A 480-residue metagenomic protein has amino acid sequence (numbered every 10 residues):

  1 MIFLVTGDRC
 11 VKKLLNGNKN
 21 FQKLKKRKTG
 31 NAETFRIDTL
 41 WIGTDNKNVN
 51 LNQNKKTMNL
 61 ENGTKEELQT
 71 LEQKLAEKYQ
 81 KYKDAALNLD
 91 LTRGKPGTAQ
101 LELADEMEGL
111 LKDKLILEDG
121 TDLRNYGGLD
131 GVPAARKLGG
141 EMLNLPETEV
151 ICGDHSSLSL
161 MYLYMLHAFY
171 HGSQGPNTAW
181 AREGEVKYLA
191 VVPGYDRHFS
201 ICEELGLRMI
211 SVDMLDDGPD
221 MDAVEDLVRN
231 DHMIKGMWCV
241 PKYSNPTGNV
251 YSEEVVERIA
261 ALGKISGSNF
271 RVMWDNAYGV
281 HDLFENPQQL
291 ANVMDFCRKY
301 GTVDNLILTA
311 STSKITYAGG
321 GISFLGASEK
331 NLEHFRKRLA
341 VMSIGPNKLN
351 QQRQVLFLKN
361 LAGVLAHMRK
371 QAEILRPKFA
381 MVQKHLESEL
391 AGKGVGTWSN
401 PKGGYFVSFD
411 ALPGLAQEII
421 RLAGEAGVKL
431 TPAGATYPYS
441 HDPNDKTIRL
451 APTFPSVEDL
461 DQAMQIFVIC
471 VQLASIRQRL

Functional and structural regions predicted by a protein language model:
M1, K55, N59-L60, K65-E67 (+9 more regions): PLP-dependent enzyme catalytic core of the Aspartate aminotransferase-like
N54-D119: Conserved N-terminal helix/loop that builds the PLP phosphate-binding region of the aspartate aminotransferase-like
L75-K83, N331-L332, R336-K337, F406-R449 (+2 more regions): Conserved C-terminal alpha-helix-loop-beta "cap" of PLP-dependent enzymes that closes/shapes the active-site mouth
K95-L117, R124-L138, P346, H441: A structural motif shared across PLP-dependent enzymes of the aminotransferase-like
I116, T121-S268, G279-G301, I466 (+1 more regions): Conserved core of the PLP fold type I
G153, A181, D295-R376, E389: Conserved core segment of the aminotransferase class I/II
R369-Q383, V395-D410: Conserved glycine-rich beta-strand-loop-beta hairpin in the small C-terminal domain of fold type I
